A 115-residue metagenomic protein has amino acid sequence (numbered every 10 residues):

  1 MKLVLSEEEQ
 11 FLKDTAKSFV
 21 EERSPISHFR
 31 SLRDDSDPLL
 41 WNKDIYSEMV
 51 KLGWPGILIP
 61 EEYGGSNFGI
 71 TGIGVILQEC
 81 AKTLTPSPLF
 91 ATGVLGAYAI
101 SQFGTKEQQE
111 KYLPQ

Functional and structural regions predicted by a protein language model:
M1-E8: Intrinsic disorder at enzyme termini
E8, L12, W41: Conserved acidic
F11-F19: A non-catalytic, amphipathic alpha-helix used as a structural packing/dimerization or gating element in enzyme scaffolds
S24-Q115: Glycine-rich flavin
